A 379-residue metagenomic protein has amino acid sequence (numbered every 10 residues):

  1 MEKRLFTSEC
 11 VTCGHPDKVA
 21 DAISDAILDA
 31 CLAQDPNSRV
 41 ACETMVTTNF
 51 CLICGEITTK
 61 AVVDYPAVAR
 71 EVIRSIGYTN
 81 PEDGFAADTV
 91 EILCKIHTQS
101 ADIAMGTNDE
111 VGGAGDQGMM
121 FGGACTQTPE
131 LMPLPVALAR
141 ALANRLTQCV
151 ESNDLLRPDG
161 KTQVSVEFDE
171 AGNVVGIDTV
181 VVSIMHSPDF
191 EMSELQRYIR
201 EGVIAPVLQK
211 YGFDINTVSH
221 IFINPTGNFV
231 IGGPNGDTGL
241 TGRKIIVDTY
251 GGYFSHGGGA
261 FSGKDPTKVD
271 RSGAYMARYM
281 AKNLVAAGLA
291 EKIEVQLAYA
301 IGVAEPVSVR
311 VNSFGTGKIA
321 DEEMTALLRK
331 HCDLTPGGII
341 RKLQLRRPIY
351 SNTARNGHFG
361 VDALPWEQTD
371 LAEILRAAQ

Functional and structural regions predicted by a protein language model:
M1-A41, T47: N-terminal, positively charged regions that mediate nucleic acid binding
T7-C10, A67, R74-I231, G360-L375 (+1 more regions): Glycine-rich, mobile lid/loop segments that gate access to catalytic sites or pores
E9-V11, H15-A20, G113-Q127, V230-F254 (+2 more regions): Conserved phosphate/anionic-ligand binding catalytic regions in large, soluble enzymes, centered on
A22-A26, A137, A141, S272-Y279: Short amphipathic alpha-helical face segments that pack within enzyme cores and frequently flank/anchor catalytic
S38-C42, G160-V166, S219-I223, L289-A300: A short glycine-rich, hydrophobically flanked beta-strand micro-motif that places a catalytic Asp/Glu for divalent metal
A41-T59, I301-E305: Short, charge-patterned binding micro-sites
T47, A290-K292, Q296-Q379: Internal helix-turn-beta structural module
E191-L284: Glycine-rich anion/phosphate-binding loop at the beta-strand->alpha-helix junction
